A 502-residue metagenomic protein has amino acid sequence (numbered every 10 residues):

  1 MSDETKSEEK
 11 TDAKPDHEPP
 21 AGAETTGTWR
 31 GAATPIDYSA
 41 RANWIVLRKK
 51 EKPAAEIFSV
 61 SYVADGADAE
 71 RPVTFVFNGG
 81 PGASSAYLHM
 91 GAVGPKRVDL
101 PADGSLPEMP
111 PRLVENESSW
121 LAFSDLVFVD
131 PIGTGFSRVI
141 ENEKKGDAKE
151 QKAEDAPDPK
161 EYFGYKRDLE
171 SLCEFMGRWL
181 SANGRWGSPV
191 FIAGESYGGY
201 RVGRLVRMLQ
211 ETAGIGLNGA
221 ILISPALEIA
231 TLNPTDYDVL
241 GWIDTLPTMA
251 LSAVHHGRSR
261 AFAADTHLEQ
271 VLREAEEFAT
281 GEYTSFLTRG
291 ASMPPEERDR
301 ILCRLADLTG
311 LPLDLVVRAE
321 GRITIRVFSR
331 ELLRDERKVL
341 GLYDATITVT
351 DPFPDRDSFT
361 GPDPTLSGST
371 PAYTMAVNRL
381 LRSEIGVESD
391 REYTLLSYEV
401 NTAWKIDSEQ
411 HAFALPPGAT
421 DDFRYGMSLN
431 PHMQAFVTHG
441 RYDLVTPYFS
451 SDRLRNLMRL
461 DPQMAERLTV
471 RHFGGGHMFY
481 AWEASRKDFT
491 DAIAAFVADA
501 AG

Functional and structural regions predicted by a protein language model:
M1-V73, S85: Catalytic-loop region of hydrolases
E4-E8, K52-P157, N456: N-terminal cap/lid subdomain of alpha/beta-hydrolase-fold enzymes
K96-D99, V206, Q210-D307: A catalytic-pocket lid/entrance helix-loop region that shapes and gates access to the active site across common
L121-S124, P131, K160-S181: Alpha/beta-hydrolase active-site loop
R185-Y197: Alpha/beta-hydrolase fold nucleophile elbow
R289-V445: Alpha/beta-hydrolase fold catalytic core
M433, P447-L457: Short alpha-helix in the alpha/beta-hydrolase fold that links the catalytic acid
G474-S485: Catalytic histidine-centered segment of alpha/beta-hydrolase-like enzymes
